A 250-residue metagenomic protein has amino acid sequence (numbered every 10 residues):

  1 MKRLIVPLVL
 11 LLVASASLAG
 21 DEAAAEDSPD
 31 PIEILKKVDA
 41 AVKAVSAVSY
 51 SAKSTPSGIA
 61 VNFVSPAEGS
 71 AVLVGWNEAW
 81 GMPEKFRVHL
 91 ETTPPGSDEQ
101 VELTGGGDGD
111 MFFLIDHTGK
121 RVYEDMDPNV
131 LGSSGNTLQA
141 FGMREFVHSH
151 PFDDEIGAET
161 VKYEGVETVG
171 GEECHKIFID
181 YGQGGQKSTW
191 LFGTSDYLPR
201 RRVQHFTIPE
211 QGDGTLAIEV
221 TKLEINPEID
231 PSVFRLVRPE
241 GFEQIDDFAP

Functional and structural regions predicted by a protein language model:
M1-V6: Bacterial N-terminal signal peptides that target proteins for export
P7-S15: Bacterial N-terminal signal peptides
A19-G20, A24-A25: Boundary at the C-terminal end of the N-terminal hydrophobic targeting segment
E26-K120, Y181, K187-S188: N-terminal mature ectodomain segment of secretory-pathway/periplasmic proteins
I32-E33, Y50, S149-K162, I218: A short, amphipathic edge element
P95, F113, K162-E240, I245-D246: Gly/Pro-enriched, hydrophobic low-complexity segments that function as extracytoplasmic propeptides/linkers
V101-G107, V122-N129, L191-F192, A217-E219: Short amphipathic beta-strand/extended segments with alternating polar/hydrophobic composition
F113-V147: Acidic/charged, solvent-exposed loop-and-adjacent secondary-structure segments enriched in E/D, K/R, S/T, and G/P
